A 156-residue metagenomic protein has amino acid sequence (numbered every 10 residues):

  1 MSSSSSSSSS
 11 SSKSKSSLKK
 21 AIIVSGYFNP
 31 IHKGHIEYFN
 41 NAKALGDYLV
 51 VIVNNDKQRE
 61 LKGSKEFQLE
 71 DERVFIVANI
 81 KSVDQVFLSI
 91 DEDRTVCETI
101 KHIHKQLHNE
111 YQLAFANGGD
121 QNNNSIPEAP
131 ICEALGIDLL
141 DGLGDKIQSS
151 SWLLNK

Functional and structural regions predicted by a protein language model:
M1-K156: Nucleotidyltransferase catalytic core that binds NTPs
